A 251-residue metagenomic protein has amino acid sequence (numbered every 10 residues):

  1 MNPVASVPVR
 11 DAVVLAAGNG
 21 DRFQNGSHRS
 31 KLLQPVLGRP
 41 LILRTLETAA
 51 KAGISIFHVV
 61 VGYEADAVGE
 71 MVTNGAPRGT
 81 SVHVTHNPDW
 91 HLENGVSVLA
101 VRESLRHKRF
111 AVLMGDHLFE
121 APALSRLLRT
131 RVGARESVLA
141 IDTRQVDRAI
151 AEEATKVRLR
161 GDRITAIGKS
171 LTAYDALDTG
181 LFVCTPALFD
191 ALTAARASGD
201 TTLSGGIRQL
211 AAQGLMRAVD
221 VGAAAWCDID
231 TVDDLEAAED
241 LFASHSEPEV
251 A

Functional and structural regions predicted by a protein language model:
M1-V14, Q34-P35, R39-F110, S198: Conserved N-terminal catalytic core of the sugar/cofactor nucleotidyltransferase
N2-A12, A173-A251: Conserved alpha/beta core of the MobA/IspD/sugar-nucleotide pyrophosphorylase nucleotidyltransferase superfamily
A16-R22: Conserved adenylation A10 loop of the ANL superfamily
G18, D116, T231: Active-site glycine-centered loops adjacent to acidic/histidine catalytic or metal-binding residues that shape
Q24-S27: Conserved catalytic-core motifs of eukaryotic protein kinase domains, centered on the activation segment
L32, S81-H83, R163, L215-R217: Conserved beta-strand segments of alpha/beta enzyme cores
K108-L118: Short beta-strand-to-loop acidic/aromatic patch adjacent to the donor-nucleotide binding site
E120-A197: Conserved core of the sugar-phosphate nucleotidyltransferase
